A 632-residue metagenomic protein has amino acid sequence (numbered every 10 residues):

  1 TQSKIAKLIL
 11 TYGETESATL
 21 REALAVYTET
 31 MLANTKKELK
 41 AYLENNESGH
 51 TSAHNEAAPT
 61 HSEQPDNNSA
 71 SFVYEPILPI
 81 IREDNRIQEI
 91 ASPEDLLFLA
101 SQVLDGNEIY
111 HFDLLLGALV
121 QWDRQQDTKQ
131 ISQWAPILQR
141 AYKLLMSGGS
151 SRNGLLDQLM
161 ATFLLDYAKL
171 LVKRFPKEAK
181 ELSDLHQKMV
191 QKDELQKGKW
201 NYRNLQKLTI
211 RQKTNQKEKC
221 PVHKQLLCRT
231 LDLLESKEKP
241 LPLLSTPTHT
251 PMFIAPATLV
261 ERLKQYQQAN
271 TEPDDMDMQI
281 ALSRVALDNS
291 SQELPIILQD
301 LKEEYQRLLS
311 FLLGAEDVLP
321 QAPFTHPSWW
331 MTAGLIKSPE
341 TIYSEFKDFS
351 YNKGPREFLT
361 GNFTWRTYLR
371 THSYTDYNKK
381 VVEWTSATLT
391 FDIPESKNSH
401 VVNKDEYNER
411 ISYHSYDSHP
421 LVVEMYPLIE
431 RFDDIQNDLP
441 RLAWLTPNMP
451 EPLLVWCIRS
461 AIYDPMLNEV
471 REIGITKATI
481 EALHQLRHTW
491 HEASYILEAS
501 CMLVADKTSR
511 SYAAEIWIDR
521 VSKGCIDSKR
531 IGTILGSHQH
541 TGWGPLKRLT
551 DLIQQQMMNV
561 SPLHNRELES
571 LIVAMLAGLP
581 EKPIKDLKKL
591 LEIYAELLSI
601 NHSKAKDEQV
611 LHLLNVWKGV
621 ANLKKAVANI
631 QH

Functional and structural regions predicted by a protein language model:
T1, V26-N34: Short coil turns that connect the paired helices of HEAT/ARM alpha-solenoid repeats
K7-T11, Y27, E38-N45: Core register positions within helices of long alpha-helical scaffolds
G13-E16, M31, T35, E47 (+1 more regions): Helix-turn/linker elements and helix-coil junctions of extended alpha-helical scaffolds
E14-T28, G49-E56: Amphipathic alpha-helical scaffolding segments comprising HEAT/armadillo-like alpha-solenoid repeats
A33-S48, K618, L623-V627: C-terminal non-catalytic interaction modules
Y42, N46-D84: Small-residue hinge/turn detector
E63, F72-H632: Extended repeat-based interaction scaffolds and adjacent low-complexity, acidic/S/T/P-biased segments that form broad
